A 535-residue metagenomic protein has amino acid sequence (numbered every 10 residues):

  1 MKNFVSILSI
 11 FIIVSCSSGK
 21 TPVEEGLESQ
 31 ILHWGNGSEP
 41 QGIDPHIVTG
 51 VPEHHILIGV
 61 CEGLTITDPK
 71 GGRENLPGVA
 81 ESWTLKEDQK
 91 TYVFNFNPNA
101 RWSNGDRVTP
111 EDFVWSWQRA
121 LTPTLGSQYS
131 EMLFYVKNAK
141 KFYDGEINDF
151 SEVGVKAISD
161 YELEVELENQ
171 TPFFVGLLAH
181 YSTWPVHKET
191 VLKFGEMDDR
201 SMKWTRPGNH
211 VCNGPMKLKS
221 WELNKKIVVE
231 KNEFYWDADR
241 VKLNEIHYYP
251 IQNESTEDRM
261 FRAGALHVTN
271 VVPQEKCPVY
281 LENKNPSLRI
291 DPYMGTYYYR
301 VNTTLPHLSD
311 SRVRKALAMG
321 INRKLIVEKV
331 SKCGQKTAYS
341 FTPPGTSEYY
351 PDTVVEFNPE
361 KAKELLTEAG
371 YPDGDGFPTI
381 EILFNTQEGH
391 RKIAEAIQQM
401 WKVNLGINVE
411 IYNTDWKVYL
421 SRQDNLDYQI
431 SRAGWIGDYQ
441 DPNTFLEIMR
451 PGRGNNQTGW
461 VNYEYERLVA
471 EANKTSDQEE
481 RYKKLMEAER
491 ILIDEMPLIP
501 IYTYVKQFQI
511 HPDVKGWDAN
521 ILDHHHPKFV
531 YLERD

Functional and structural regions predicted by a protein language model:
G35-E87, N209-C212: N-terminal lobe/hinge region of extracytoplasmic solute-binding protein
S38-H55, L76-V79, D106, F174-P185 (+2 more regions): A structural "hinge/loop" feature
P69-K70, L167-V241, E245, N253-S255 (+2 more regions): Gly/Pro-rich hinge or "lid" segments in bacterial periplasmic/extracellular proteins
S82-E131, E164, H307: Aromatic- and charge-enriched surface segment that lines or borders ligand/interaction sites
N95, V114, L121, L125-K193: Surface-exposed binding/hinge segments that line and control ligand-binding clefts or catalytic entry sites
P172, E222, G320-Y349, E388-Q398 (+1 more regions): Detector for C-terminal structural segments
K219-E230, H247-L305, E328: Extracellular/periplasmic solute-recognition and catalytic clefts
E230-K231, L308-Q399, V403, E487: Append "and occasionally in soluble cytosolic enzymes with long acidic Gly/Pro-rich linkers
